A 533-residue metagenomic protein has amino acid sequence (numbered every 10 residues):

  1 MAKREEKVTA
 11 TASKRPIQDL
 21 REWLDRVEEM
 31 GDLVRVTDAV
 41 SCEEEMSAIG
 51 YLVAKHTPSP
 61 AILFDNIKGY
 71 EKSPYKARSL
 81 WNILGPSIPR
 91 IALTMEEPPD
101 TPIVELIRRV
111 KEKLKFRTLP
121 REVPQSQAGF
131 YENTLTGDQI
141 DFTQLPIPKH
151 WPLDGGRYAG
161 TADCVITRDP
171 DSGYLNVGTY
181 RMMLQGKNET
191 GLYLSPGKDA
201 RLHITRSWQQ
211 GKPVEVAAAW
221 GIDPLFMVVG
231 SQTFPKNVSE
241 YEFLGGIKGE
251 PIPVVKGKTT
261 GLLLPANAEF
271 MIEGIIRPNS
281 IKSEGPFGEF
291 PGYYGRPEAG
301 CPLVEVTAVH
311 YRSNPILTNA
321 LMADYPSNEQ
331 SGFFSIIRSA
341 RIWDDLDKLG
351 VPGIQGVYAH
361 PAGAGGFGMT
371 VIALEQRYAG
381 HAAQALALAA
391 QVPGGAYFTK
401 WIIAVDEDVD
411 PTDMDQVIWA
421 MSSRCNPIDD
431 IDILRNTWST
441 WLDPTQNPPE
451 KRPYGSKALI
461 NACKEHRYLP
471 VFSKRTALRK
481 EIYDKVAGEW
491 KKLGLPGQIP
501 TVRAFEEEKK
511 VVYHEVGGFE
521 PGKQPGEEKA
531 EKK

Functional and structural regions predicted by a protein language model:
A2-K533: Extended, highly charged
